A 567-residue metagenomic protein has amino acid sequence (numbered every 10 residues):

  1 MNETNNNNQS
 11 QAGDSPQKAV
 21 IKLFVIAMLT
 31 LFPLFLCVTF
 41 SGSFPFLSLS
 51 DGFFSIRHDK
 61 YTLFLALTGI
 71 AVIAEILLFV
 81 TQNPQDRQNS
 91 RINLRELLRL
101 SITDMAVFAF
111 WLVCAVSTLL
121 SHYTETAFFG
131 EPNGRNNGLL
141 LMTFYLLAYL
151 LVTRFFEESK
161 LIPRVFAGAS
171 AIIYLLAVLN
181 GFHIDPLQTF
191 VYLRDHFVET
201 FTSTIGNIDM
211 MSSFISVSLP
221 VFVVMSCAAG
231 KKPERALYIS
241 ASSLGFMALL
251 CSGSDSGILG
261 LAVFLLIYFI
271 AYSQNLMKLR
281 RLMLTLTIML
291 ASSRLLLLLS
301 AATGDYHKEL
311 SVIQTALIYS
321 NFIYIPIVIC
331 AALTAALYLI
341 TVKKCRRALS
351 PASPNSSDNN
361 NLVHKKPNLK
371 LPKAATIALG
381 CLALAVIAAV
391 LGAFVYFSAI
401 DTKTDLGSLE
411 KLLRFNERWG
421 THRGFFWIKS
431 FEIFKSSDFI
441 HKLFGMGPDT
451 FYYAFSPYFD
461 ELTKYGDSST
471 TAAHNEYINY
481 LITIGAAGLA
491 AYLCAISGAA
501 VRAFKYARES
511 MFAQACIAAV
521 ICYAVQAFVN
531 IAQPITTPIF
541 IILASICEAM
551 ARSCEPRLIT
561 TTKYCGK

Functional and structural regions predicted by a protein language model:
N2-V38, L63-L78, V107-L119, L139-F155 (+8 more regions): Alpha-helical transmembrane segments of multi-pass inner-membrane proteins
T39-N83: Hydrophobic alpha-helical membrane-insertion signals
G42-F46, Y123-E125, L179-T189, A302-G304 (+1 more regions): Helix-to-loop transition at the C-terminal end of transmembrane segments
S43-H58, T126-F128, V191-T204, G304-L317 (+2 more regions): Juxtamembrane membrane-water interface segments that cap and precede transmembrane helices
D51-L63, L97-L100, N133-G134, T315-I323: Interfacial loop-to-helix junctions that mark the boundaries of transmembrane helices in multi-pass membrane
E75-L97, S117-F128: Transmembrane alpha-helix boundary signature
F129-N137: Non-cytosolic membrane-interface motifs at loop->transmembrane helix junctions
N207, E417, T421-S469, I484-G488: TM-adjacent membrane-interface loops and short helices in multi-pass inner/ER membrane proteins
